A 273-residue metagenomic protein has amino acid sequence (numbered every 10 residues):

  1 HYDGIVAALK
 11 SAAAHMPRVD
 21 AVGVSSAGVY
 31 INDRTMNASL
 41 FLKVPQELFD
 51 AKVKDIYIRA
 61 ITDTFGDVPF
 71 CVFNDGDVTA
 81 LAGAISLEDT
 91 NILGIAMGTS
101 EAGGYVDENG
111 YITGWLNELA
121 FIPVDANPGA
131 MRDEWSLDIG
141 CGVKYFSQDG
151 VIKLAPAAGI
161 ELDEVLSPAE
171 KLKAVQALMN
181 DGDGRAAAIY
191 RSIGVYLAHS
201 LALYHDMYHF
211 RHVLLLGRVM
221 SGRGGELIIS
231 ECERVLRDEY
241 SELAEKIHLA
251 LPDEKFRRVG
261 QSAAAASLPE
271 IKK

Functional and structural regions predicted by a protein language model:
H1, L48-F49, A60, T64 (+2 more regions): Glycine/GP-enriched mid-protein hinge/lid loop-to-helix segment characteristic of carbohydrate kinases
H1-D20, I139-K144, I152-L214, G222 (+1 more regions): Adenine-nucleotide phosphate-binding core of ATP-dependent small-molecule kinases
H1-V6, R18-I92, V124-N127, G224-E239: Glycine-rich phosphate-binding loop and adjoining helix at the ATP-binding site of ATP-dependent phosphoryl-transfer
V19-V22, V68-F70, R211-V213, A244-L249: Residue-level recognition of the N-termini of beta-strands and the immediately preceding loop/turn
V22-G28, M97-S100, R211-R223: Glycine-rich beta-strand-to-loop/alpha-helix junction loops that act as flexible
T79, G103, G260-A263: Well-ordered alpha-helical segments within folded domains of soluble proteins
A188-Y208, R218-K273: Internal alpha/beta domain cores that form substrate/cofactor-binding pockets in large enzymes and binding proteins
